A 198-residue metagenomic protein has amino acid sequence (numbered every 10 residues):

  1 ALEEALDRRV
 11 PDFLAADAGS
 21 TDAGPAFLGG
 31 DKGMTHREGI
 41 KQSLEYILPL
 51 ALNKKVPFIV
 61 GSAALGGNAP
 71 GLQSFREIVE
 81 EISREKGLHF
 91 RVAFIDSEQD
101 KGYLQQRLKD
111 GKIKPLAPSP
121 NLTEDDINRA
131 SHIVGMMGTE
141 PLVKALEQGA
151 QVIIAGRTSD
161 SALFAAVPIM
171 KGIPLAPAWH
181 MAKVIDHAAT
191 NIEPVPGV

Functional and structural regions predicted by a protein language model:
A1-R107, E124-M136, P141: Metallocofactor- and cofactor-centric catalytic cores in central/energy metabolism, strongly enriched
E3-A5, P141-K144, G172, N191-V195: A generic local secondary-structure boundary/capping motif
T21-D22, D160-S161, N191: Glycine-rich nucleotide phosphate-binding loop and flanking beta-alpha elements of Rossmann-like dinucleotide-binding
I40, E80-D100, A165-V198: Catalytic or ion-translocation cores adjacent to nucleophile or general acid/base/metal-coordination motifs in diverse
L50, K144-A145, K183: Hydrophobic/aromatic ligand-binding patch that stacks against planar heteroaromatic rings of cofactors or nucleotides
K54, Q148-G149, H187: Structured helix-beta-strand junction loops
L104-S119: Conserved, charged catalytic cores of large soluble enzymes
E140-L175: Charge-patterned, long linear interaction tracts outside catalytic cores
